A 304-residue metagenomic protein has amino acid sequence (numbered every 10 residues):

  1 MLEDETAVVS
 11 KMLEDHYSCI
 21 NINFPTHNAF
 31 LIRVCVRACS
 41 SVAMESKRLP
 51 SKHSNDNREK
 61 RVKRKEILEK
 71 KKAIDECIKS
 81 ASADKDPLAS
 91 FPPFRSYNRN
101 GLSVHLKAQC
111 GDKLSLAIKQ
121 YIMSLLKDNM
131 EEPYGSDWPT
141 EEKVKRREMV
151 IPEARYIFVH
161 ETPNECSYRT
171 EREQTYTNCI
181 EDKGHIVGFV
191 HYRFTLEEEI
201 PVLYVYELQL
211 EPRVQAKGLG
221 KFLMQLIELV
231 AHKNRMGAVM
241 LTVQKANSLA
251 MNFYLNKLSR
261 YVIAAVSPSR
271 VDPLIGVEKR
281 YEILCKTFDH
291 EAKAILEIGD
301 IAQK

Functional and structural regions predicted by a protein language model:
L2-E5, V9-S10, L31, C39-K107 (+1 more regions): Terminal substrate-recognition subdomain of acyl/acetyltransferases
N98-T140: Short amphipathic alpha-helix that is part of the acyltransferase structural core
N129-E181: Active-site rim helix/loop that mediates acceptor-substrate recognition in acyltransferases
I151, I157, E161-P163, E171 (+2 more regions): A conserved beta-strand-loop-helix scaffold within acyl/acetyltransferase catalytic domains
L208-A216, Q244-K245: A short, internal acetyl-CoA/4′-phosphopantetheine-binding micro-motif in the GNAT/acyltransferase core
A216-L229, N256: Conserved acetyl-CoA-binding loop-helix of GNAT-fold acetyltransferases
A231-T242: Conserved GNAT acetyl-CoA-binding A-motif
L241-M251, P268-V277: Conserved beta-strand-loop-alpha-helix junction that forms the acyl-donor binding cleft
